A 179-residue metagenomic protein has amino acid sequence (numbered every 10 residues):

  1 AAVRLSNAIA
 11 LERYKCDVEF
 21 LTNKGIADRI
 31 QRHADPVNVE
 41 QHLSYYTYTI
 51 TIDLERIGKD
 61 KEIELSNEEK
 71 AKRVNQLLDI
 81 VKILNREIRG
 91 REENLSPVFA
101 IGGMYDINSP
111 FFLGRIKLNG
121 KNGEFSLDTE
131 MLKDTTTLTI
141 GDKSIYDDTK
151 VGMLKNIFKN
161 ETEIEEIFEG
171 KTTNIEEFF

Functional and structural regions predicted by a protein language model:
A1-F179: Basic polyanion-binding and macromolecular-assembly surfaces
